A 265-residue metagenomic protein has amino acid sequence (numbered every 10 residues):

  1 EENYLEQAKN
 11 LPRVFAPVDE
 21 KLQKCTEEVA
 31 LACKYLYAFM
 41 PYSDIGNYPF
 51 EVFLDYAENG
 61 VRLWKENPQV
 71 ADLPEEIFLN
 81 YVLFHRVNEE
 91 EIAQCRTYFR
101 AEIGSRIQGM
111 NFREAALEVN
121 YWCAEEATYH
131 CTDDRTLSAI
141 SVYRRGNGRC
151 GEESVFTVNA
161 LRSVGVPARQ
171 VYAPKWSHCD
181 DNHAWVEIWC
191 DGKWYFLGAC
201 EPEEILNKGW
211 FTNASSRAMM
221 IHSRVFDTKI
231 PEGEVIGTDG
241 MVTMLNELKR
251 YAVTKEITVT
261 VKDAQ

Functional and structural regions predicted by a protein language model:
E2-R145, D180-D181: Secondary-structure boundary elements
S105-R106, M110, A115-Y121, H130-I140 (+1 more regions): Hydrophobic/aromatic-rich core segments of domains that either
C179-D180, Y251-V253, Q265: A structural signal for short secondary-structure junctions
F226-T254: A conserved mid-domain beta-alpha-beta active-site/ligand-binding segment of alpha/beta enzyme cores
N246, A264-Q265: Zinc-dependent metallohydrolase catalytic domains
K255-D263: A short, amphipathic beta-strand motif
